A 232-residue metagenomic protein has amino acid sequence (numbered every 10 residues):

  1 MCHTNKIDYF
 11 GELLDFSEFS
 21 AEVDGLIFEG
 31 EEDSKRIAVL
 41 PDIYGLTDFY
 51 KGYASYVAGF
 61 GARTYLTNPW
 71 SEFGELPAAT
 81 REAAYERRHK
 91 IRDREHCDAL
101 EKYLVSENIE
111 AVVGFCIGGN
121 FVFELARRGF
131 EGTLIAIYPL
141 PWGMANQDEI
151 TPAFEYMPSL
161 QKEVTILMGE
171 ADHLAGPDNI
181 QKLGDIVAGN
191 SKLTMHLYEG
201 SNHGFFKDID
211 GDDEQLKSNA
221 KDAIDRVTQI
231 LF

Functional and structural regions predicted by a protein language model:
C2-E107, K207: Serine-hydrolase catalytic machinery in alpha/beta-hydrolase-like enzymes
Y53, G176-I186: Short alpha-helix in the alpha/beta-hydrolase fold that links the catalytic acid
E110-V113, T133-I135: Residue in the alpha/beta-hydrolase core beta-strand immediately N-terminal to the catalytic nucleophile
V113-G118, V122: Gly/Ala-rich beta-loop-alpha elbow adjacent to hydrolase catalytic centers
F130-M144: A conserved short beta-strand
L160-Q161, I166-M168, D172, Y198: Short beta-strand/loop motif that positions the catalytic acidic residue of the alpha/beta-hydrolase fold
A171-A175, H203: Acidic catalytic loop of the alpha/beta-hydrolase fold
K192-F232: C-terminal catalytic histidine-bearing segment of alpha/beta-hydrolase fold enzymes
